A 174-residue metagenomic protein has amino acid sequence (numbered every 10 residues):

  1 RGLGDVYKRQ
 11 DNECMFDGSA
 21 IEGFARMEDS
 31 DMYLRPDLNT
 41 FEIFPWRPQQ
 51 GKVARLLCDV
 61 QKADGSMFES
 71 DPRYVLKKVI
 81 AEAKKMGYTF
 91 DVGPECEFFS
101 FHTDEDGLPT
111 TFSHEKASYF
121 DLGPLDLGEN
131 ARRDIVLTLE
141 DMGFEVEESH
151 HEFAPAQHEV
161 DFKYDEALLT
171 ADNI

Functional and structural regions predicted by a protein language model:
G2: Glycine-rich phosphate-binding loop
D5-E148, T170-N173: ATP/Mg2+-dependent ligation/transfer catalytic cores
L56-K62, H158-D165: Short, hydrophobic beta-strand segments
C96, H114, E152-V160: Short, conserved phosphate-binding/catalytic loop or strand-edge motifs used in phosphoryl-/nucleotidyl-transfer
F101, E105, Q157, D161-F162: Charge-rich, low-complexity amphipathic helices in intrinsically disordered tails/linkers adjacent to domains
H151-F153, A167-T170: Metal-centered catalytic cores of metalloenzymes
